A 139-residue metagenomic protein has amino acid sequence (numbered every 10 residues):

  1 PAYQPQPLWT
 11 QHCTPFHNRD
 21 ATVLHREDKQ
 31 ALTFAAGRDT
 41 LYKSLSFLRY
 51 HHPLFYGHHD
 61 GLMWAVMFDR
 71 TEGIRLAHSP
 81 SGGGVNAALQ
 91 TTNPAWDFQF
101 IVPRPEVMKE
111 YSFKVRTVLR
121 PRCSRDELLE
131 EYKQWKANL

Functional and structural regions predicted by a protein language model:
P1-N18: Acidic (Asp/Glu-rich), glycine- and aromatic
N18, T22-K29: Aromatic/basic-lined ligand-recognition segments that form π-stacking hydrophobic pockets flanked by Lys/Arg to engage
E27-L139: Beta-strand-rich recognition/accessory modules
